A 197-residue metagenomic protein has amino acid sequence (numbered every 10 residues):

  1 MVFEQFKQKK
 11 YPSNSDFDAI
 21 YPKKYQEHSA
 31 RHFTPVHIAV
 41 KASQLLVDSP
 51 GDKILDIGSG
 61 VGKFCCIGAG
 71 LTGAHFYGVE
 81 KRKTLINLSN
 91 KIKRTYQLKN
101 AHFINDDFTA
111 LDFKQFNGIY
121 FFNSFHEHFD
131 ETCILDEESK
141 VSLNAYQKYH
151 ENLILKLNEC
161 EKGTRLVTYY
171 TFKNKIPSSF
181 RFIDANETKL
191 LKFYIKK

Functional and structural regions predicted by a protein language model:
M1-S49: S-adenosyl-L-methionine
G51-G60: Conserved class I S-adenosyl-L-methionine
K63-G73: Conserved SAM-binding loop of SAM-dependent methyltransferases across substrates and taxa, primarily the Class I
H75-E80: Conserved SAM-binding motif I beta-strand of class I
S89: Conserved SAM-binding loop
L98-D106: Conserved SAM-binding strand-loop segment of SAM-dependent methyltransferases
A110-K114: Short conserved loop adjoining the S-adenosyl-L-methionine
F129-K196: C-terminal substrate-binding/active-site "lid" region of AdoMet-derived donor-dependent transferases
